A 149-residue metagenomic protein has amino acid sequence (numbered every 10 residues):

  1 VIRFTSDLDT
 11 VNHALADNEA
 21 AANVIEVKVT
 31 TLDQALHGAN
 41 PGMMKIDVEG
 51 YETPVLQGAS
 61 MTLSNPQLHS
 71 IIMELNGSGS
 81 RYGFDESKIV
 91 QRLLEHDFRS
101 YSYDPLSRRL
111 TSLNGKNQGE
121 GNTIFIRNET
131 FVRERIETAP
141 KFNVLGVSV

Functional and structural regions predicted by a protein language model:
V1-A39, G121, F131-E137: Glycine-rich adenosyl-binding loop in Rossmann-like folds that engage adenosine-containing cofactors
Q34-S148: Conserved acidic-Pro-Pro-aromatic motif
